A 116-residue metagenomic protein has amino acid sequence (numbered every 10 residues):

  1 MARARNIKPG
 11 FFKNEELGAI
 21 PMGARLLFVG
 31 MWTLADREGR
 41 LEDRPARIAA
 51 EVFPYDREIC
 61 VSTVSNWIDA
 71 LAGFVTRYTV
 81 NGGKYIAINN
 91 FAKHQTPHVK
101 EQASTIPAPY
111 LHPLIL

Functional and structural regions predicted by a protein language model:
M1-A19, D56-L116: Winged-helix/helix-turn-helix nucleic-acid-interaction surface
A2, G10-G30, D36-E42: Short alpha-helical segments that sit at the start of domains
G23-G30, R44, T63, W67 (+1 more regions): Residue-level detector of well-ordered alpha-helical segments, enriched for hydrophobic/aromatic packing positions
M31-A35, V52, Q95: Generic structural signal for hydrophobic core residues of well-folded globular domains
R37-Y55: Short acidic, hydrophobic short linear motifs in intrinsically disordered regions
